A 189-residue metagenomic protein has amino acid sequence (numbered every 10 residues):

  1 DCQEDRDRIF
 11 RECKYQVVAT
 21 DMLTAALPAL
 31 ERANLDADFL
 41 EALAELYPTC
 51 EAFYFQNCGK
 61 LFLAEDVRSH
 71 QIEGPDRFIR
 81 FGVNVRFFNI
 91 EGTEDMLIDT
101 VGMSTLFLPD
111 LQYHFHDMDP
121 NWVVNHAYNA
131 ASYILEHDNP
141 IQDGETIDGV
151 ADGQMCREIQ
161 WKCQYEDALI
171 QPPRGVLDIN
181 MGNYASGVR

Functional and structural regions predicted by a protein language model:
D1-N84: Internal, hydrophobic cores of structured domains that mediate oligomerization or house catalytic pockets within large
C58-R189: Aromatic/basic-lined ligand-recognition segments that form π-stacking hydrophobic pockets flanked by Lys/Arg to engage
